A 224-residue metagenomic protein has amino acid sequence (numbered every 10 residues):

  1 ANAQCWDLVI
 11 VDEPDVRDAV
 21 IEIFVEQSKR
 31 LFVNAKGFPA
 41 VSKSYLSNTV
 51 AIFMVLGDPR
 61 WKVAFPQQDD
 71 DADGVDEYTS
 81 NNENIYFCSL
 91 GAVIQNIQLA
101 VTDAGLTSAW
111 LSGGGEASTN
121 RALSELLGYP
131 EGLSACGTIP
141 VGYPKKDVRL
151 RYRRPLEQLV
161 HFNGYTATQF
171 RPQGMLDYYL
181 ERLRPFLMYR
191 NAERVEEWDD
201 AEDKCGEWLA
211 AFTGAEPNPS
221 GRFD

Functional and structural regions predicted by a protein language model:
A1-A51, L183-D224: N-terminal amphipathic, basic helical "cap/leader" segment at the start of enzyme domains
R17, R60-V63, K146-R149: Short helix-loop capping/hinge motifs at secondary-structure junctions, enriched in acidic/polar residues
V20-E22, K62-Q68: Short, conserved acidic/polar surface loops in the N-terminal third of protein domains
S44-A64: Ordered, amphipathic secondary-structure segments that act as subunit-interaction surfaces in large macromolecular
F53, P59-W61, D69, D73-L126: Small-aliphatic-rich amphipathic alpha-helix that forms the alpha element of a beta-alpha
S124-P130, D147-L150: Short proline/glycine-enriched turn/loop segments at secondary-structure junctions
S134-D224: C-terminal helix-cap and adjacent tail motif
